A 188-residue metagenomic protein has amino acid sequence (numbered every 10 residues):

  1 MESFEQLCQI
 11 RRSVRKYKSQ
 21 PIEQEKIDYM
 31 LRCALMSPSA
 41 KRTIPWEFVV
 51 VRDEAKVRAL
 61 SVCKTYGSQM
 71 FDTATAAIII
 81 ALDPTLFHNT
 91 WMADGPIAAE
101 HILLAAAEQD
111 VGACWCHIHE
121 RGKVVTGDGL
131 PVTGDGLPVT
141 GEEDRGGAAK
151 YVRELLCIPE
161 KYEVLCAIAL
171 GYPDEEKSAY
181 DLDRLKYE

Functional and structural regions predicted by a protein language model:
M1-E188: Acidic, surface-exposed loops and disordered segments
